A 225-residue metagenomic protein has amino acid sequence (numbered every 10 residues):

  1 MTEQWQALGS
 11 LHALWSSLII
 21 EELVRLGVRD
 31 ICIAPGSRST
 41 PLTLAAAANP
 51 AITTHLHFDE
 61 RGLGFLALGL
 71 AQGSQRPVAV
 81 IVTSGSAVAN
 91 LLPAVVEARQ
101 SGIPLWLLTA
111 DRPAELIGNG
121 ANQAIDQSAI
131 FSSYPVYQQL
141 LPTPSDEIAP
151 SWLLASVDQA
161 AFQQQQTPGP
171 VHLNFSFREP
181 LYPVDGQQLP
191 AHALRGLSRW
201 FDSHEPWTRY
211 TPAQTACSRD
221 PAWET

Functional and structural regions predicted by a protein language model:
M1-T83, W223-T225: Thiamine diphosphate
T2-Q6, S10, T54, Q159 (+1 more regions): Conformationally flexible catalytic loops at phosphate/diphosphate-handling active centers
R29, R76, P104, G169-V171: Short acidic/polar active-site loop segments enriched in Thr and Asp
A45, G69, A94-V96, D111-F131: Active-site-proximal loop->helix
H55-D59, S101-G118, G196: Short, acidic/small-residue loops that bind anionic groups at enzyme active sites
R76, Q123-G169: Conserved thiamine diphosphate
I81-T83, P104-D111, S132, P142 (+1 more regions): Short beta-strand segments
